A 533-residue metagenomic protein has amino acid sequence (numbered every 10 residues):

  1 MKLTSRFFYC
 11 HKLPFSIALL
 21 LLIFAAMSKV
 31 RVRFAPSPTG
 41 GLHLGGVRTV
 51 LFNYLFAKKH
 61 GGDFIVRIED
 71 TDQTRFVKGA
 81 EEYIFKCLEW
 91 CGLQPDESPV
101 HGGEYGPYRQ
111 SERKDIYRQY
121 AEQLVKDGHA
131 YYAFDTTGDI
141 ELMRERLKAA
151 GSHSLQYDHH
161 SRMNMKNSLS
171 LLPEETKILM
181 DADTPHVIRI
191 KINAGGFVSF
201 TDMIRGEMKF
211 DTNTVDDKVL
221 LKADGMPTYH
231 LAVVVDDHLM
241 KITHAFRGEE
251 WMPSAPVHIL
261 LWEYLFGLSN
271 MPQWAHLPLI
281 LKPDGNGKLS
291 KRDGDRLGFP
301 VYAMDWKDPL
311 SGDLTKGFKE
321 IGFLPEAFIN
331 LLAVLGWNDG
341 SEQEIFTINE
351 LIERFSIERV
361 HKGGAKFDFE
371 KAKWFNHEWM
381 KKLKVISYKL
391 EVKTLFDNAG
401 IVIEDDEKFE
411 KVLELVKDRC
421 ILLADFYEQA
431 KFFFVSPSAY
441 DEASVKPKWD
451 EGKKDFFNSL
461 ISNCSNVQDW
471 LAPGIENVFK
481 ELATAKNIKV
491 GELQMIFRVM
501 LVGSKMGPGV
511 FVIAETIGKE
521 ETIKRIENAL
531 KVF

Functional and structural regions predicted by a protein language model:
H11-A25, A149, S154, D158-S170 (+3 more regions): Short, basic, low-complexity termini and linkers enriched in Ser/Thr/Gly/Pro that act as targeting/leader peptides
M27-H153, P253-L265, A327: N-terminal Rossmann-like or analogous alpha/beta NTP/dinucleotide-binding catalytic cores that position adenine
V32-P38, I65-D70, M240-F246, L310-T315 (+2 more regions): Glycine- and acidic
N53, I84, L124, G128 (+8 more regions): Residue-level signal for inorganic ion chemistry
Y132, T136-D293, P300, L314 (+1 more regions): Active-site cores that bind ATP or allylic diphosphates and position pyrophosphate for catalysis
F266-Y440, V502-F533: Catalytic adenosine-cofactor/nucleotide-binding cores of aminoacyl-tRNA synthetases and other
Q468-I517: Helix-rich, typically C-terminal accessory recognition domains appended to large enzymatic cores
